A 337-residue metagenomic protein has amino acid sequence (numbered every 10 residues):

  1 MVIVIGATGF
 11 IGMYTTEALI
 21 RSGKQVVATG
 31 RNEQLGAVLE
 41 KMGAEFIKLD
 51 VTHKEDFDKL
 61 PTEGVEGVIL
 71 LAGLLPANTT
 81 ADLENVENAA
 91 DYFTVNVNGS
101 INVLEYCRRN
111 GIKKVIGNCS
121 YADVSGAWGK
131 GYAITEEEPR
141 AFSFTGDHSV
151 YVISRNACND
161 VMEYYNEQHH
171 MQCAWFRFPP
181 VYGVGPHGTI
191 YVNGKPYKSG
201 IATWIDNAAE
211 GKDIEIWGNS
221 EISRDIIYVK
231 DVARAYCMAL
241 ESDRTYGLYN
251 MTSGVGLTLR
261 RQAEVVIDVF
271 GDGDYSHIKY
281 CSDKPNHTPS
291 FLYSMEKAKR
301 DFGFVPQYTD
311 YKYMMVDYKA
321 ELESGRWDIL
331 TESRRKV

Functional and structural regions predicted by a protein language model:
I3-R21: N-terminal Rossmann NAD(P)H-binding glycine-rich loop of SDR-like oxidoreductase domains
T29-E33, V51: N-terminal Rossmann-fold cofactor-binding loop
M42-H53: Rossmann-fold cofactor-recognition segment
V51-V95: NAD(P)H-binding glycine-rich loop region in Rossmannoid oxidoreductase-like domains and their noncatalytic homologs
I101-V150, A174: Conserved Rossmann-fold NAD(P)-dependent oxidoreductase catalytic core, especially the SDR/UDP-sugar
G146-A174, A208-E210: Active-site Tyr-X1-5-Lys
N156, H169-M171, V181-A202, E210-K212 (+4 more regions): Glycine/proline-rich active-site loop of Rossmann-fold NAD(P)-dependent oxidoreductases
K212, I216-V337: C-terminal substrate-binding subdomain of Rossmann-fold SDR/epimerase-dehydratase oxidoreductases
